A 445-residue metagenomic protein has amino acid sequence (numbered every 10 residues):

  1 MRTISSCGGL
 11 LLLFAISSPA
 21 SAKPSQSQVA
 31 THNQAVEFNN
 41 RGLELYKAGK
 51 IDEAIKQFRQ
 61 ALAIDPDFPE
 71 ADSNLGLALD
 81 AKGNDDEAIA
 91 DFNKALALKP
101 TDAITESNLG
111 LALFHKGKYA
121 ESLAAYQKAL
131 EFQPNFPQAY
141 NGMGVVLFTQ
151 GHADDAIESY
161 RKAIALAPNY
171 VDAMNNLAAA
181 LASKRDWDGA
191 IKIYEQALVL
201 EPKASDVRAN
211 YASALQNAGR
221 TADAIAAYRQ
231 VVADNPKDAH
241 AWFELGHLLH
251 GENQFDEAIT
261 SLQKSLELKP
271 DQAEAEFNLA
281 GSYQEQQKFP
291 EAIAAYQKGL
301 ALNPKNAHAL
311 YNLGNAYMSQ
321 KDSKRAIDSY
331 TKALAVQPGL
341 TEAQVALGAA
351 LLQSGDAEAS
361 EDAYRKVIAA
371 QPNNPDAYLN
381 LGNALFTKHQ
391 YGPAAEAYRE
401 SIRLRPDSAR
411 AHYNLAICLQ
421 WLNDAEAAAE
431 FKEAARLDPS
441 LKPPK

Functional and structural regions predicted by a protein language model:
M1-T31, N175: Long, contiguous interaction/recruitment modules in multidomain scaffold/adaptor proteins
P19-R59, A63: N-terminal leader/linker segments that initiate helical-solenoid repeat arrays
A35-V36, P69-E70, A103-I104, P137-Q138 (+9 more regions): Helix-start (N-cap) detector for alpha-helical repeat units in TPR-like alpha-solenoids, especially tetratricopeptide
A48-Q60, A81-K94, T101, H115-K128 (+15 more regions): Structural signature of tandem alpha-helical TPR/SEL1-like repeats, specifically the intra-repeat loop/turn
R403, Y413-K442: TPR/TPR-like (Sel1-like) alpha-helical repeat modules
